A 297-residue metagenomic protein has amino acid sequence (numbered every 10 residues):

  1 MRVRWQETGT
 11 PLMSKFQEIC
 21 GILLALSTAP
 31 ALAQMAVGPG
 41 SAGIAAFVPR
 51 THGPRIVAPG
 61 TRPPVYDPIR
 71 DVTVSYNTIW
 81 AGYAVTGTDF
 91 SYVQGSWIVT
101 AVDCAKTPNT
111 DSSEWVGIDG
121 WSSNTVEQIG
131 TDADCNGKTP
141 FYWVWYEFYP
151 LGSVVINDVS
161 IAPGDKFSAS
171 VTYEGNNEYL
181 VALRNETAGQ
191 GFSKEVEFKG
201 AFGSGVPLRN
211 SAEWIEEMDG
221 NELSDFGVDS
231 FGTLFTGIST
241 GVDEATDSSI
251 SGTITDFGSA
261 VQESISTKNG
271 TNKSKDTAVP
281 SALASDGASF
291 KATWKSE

Functional and structural regions predicted by a protein language model:
M1-W5, G9-M35: Fungal secretory targeting signals
Q34-E297: Exposed, interaction-prone regions of secreted/extracellular proteins
